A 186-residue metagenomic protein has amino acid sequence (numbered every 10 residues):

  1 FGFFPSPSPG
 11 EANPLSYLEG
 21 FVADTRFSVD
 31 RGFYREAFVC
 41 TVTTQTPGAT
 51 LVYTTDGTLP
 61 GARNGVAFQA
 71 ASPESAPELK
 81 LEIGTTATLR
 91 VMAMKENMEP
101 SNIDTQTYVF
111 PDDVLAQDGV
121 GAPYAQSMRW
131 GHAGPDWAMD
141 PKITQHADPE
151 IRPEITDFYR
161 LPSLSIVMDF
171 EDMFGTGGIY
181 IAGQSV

Functional and structural regions predicted by a protein language model:
F1-V186: Short, compositionally stereotyped local motifs that mark structural "simplifiers"
